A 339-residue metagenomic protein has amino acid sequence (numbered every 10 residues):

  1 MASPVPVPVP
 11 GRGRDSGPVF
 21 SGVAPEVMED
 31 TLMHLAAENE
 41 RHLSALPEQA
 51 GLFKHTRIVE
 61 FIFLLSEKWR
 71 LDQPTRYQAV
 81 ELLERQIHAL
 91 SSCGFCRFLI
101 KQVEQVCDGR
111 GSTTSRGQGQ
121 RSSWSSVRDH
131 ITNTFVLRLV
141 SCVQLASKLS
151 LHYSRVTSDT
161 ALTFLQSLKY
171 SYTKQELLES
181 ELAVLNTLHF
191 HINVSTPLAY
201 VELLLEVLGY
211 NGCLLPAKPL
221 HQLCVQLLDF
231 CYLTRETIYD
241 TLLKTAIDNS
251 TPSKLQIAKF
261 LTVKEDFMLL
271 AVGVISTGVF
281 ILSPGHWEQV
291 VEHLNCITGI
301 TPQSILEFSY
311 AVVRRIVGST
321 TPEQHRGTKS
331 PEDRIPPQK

Functional and structural regions predicted by a protein language model:
M1-K339: Acidic, serine/threonine-rich low-complexity regulatory regions at protein termini of eukaryotic cell-cycle
